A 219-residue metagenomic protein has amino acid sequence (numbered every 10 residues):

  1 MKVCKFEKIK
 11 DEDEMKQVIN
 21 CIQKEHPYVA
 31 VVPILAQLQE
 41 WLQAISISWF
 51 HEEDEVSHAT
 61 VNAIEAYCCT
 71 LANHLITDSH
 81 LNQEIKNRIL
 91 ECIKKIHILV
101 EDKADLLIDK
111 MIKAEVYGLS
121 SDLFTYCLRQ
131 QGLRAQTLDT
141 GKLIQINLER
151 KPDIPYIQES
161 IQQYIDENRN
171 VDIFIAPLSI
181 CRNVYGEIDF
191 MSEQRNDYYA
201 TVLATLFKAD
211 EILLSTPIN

Functional and structural regions predicted by a protein language model:
M1-N219: Nucleotide/pyrophosphate-binding catalytic subdomain
